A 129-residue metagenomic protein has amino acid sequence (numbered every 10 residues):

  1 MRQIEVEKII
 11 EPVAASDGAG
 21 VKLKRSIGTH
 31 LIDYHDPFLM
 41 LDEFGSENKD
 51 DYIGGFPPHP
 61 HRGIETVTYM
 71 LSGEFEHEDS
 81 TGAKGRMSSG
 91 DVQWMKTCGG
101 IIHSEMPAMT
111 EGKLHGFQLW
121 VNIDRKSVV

Functional and structural regions predicted by a protein language model:
M1-R25: Hydrophobic alpha-helical membrane-insertion signals
S16-L71: A short glycine-rich, His/Asp/Glu-containing loop-to-beta-strand
E65-S88, C98-I102: A short beta-strand-loop-beta hairpin characteristic of the jelly-roll/cupin
M106-F117: Short, compositionally biased
K126-V129: Conserved small/polar residues in nucleotide/adenosyl-binding loops
